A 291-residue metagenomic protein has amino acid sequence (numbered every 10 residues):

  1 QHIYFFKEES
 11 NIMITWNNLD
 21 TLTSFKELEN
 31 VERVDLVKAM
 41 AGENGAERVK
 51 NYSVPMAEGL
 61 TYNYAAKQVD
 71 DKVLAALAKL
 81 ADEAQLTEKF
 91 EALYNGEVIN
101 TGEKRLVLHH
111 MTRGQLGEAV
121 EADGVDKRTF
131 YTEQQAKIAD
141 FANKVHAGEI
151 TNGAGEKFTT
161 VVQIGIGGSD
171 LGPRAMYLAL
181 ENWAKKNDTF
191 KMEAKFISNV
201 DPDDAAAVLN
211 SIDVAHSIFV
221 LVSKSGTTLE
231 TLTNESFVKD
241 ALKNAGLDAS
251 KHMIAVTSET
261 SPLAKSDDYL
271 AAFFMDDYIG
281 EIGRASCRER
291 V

Functional and structural regions predicted by a protein language model:
Q1-I12: Short, Lys/Arg-enriched N-terminal segments with co-localized hydrophobic residues within the first ~10-30 amino acids
N11, L60, E121-G124, R128 (+4 more regions): A near-ubiquitous, low-amplitude feature marking generic local secondary-structure context
W16-A154: Extended, charge-enriched "interface" segments that sit outside catalytic cores
D140-G148, A154-R288: Glycine-rich phosphate-binding loops that contact phosphosugars or nucleotide phosphates
